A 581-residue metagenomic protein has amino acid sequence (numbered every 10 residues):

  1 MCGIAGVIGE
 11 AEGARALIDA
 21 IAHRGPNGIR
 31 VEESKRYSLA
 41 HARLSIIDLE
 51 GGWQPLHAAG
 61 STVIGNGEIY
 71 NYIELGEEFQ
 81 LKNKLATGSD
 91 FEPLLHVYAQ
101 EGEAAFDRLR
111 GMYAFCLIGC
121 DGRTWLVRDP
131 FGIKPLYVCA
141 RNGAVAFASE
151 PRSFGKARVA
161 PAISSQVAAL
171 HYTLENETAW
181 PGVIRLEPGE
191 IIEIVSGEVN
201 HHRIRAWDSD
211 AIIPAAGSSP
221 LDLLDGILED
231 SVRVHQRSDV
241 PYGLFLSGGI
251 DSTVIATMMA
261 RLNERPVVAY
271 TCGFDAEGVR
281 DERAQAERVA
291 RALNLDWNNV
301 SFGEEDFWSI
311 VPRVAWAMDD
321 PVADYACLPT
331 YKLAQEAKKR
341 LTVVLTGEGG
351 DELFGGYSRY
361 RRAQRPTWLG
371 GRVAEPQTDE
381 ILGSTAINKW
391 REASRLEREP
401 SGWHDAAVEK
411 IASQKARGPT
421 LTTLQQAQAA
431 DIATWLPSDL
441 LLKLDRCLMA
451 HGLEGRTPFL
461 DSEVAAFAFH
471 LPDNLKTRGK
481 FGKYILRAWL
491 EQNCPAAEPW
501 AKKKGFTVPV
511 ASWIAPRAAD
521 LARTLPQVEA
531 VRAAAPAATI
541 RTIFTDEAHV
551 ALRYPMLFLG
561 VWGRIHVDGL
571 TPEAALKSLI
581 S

Functional and structural regions predicted by a protein language model:
M1, G155, G182-P188, A326 (+3 more regions): Adenosyl-5′-phosphate
M1-P312, A317-M318, T330, A334 (+5 more regions): Cysteine-centered catalytic environments shared across enzyme families
G28, P135, S252, G350 (+2 more regions): Short hydrophobic/aromatic residue motifs in ordered secondary structure
P55-L56, L85, L109, V183-L186 (+5 more regions): Short clusters of hydrophobic/aromatic residues that line enzyme substrate/ligand-binding pockets
L246, G347, L436: Conserved S/T- and glycine-rich ATP-binding loop of Class I adenylate-forming
P312-W316, Y360-R362, W513-A515: Short low-complexity, flexible loop/linker segments enriched in glycine and/or proline with clustered acidic
L341-D351, G355-Y357: Short acidic/histidine-rich active-site segments
F354-D379: A mobile, often basic/glycine-rich helix-loop segment that functions as the active-site lid/recognition loop
